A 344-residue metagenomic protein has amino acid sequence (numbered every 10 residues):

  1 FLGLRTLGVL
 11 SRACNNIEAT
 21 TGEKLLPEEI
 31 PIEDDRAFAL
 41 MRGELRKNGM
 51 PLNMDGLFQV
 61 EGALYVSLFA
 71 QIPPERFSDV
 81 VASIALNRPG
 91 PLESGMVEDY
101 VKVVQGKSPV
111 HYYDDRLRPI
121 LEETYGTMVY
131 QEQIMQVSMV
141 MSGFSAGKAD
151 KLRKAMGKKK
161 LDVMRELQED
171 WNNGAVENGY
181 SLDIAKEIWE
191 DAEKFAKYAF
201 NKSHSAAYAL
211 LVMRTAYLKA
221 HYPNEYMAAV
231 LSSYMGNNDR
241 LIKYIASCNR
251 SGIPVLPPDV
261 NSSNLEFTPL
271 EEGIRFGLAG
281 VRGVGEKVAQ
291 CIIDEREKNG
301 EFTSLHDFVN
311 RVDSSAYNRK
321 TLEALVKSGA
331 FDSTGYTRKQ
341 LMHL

Functional and structural regions predicted by a protein language model:
F1-A199, A207-V212: Mg2+-dependent phosphoryl-transfer active-site scaffold
K24-I30, L152, N224-M227, T303-V309: Interdomain boundary/hinge elements
L86-R88, F144, K158-K159, K194-Y198 (+4 more regions): A short structural micro-motif
I184-K186, Y222-L231, P257-E266: Core alpha/beta catalytic barrel or barrel-like domain that forms the active/cofactor pocket in diverse metabolic
H204: Pyridoxal 5′-phosphate
M213, Y222-Y226, N237: Catalytic phosphate/nucleotide-handling subdomain of diverse soluble enzymes
L218: N-terminal cationic and glycine-rich segments that engage phosphates or anionic surfaces
N238-I242, S247-L344: Sliding clamp-binding short linear motifs that recruit DNA-associated proteins to replication/repair hubs
